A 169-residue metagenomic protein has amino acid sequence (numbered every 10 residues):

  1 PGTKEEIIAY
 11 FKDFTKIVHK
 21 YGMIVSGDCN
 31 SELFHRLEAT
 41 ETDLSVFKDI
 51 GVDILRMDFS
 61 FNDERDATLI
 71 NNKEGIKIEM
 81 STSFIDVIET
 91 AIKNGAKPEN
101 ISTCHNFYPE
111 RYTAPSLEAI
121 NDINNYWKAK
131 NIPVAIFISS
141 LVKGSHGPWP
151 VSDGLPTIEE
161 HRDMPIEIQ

Functional and structural regions predicted by a protein language model:
P1, S45-L55: Catalytic domains of carbohydrate-active enzymes, especially glycoside hydrolases
P1-F14: Glycine-rich, proline-tolerant flexible connector loops at the mouths of alpha/beta enzymes
G2-K4, S31-L37, F84-D86, P109-Y112: Short, small-residue-enriched loops and turns at beta-alpha junctions that line or gate enzyme active sites
K12-G22, K48, A67-K73, N124-K128: Surface-exposed amphipathic alpha-helices with a cationic face
H19-V25, G51-D53, N72-I76, K97-I101 (+1 more regions): Short, well-ordered coil/turn segments that N-cap beta-strands
C29, G51-D63, I76-D86, S102-P109: Catalytic beta/alpha-barrel core
R36-S45, D66-T68, V87-A96: Distinct, well-ordered alpha-helical segments
S83-I168: Catalytic alpha/beta core domains of metabolic enzymes, predominantly
